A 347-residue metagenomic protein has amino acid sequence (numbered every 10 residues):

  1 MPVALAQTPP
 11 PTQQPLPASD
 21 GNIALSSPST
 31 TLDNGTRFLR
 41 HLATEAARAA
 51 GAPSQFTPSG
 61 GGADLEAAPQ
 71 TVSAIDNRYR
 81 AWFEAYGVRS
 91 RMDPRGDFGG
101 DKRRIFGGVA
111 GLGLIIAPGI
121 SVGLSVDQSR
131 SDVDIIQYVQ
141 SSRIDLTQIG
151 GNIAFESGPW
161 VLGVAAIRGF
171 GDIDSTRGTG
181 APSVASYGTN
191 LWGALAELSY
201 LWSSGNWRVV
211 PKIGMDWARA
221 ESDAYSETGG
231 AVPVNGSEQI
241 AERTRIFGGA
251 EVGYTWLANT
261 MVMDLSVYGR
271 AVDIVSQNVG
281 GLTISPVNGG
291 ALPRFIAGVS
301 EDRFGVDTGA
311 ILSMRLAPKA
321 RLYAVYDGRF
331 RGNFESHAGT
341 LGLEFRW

Functional and structural regions predicted by a protein language model:
L5, P9-V209, Y323-D327, R331-W347: Outer membrane beta-barrel translocator domains of Type V secretion systems
F56, R95-R104, V133-Q140, D172-G188 (+2 more regions): Solvent-exposed, glycine/polar-rich loop segments of beta-barrel outer-membrane systems
V122, S237-W347: Outer membrane beta-barrel transmembrane domains
A166-R168, Y200, P211-E221, G269: Short, structured patches in soluble enzyme cores that scaffold and shape functional sites
N190-E197, V210-A218, T228, V232 (+2 more regions): Outer-membrane beta-barrel porins/channels
L201-S204, T228, Y254-W256: Alpha-helical scaffolds that organize eukaryotic protein assemblies
G205-V210, A220-A224, A258-L265: Short, structured loop/turn "capping" segments at alpha-beta junctions
